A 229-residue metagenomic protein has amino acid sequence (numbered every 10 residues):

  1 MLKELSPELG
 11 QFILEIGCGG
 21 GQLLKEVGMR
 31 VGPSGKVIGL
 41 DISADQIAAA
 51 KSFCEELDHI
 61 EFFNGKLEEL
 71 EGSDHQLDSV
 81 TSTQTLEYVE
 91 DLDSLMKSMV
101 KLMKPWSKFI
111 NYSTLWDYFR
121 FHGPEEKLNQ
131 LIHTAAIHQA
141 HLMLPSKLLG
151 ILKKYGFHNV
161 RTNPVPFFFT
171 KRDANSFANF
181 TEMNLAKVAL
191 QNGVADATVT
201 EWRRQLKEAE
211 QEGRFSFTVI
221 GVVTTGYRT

Functional and structural regions predicted by a protein language model:
M1-F12, E26-M29: Conserved alpha-helix/loop element of class I SAM-dependent methyltransferases that forms part of the SAM/SAH-binding
L14-I16, G20-L70: Class I SAM-dependent methyltransferase SAM/SAH-binding core
P33-S34, M103-K108: Short glycine-dipeptide loop
E71-V80: A short acidic, Gly/Pro-enriched loop at the edge of an enzyme's catalytic core that lines a small-molecule cofactor
S82-L86, Y112: Residues lining the SAM
D93-P105: A short glycine-rich, Lys/Arg-flanked "PGG" loop and its adjoining helix->strand segment in the class I
I110-D173, V188: Conserved catalytic/acceptor-binding region of the Class I
R161-F215: C-terminal helical/coil "lid" or tail adjacent to the Rossmann-like core of SAM-dependent
